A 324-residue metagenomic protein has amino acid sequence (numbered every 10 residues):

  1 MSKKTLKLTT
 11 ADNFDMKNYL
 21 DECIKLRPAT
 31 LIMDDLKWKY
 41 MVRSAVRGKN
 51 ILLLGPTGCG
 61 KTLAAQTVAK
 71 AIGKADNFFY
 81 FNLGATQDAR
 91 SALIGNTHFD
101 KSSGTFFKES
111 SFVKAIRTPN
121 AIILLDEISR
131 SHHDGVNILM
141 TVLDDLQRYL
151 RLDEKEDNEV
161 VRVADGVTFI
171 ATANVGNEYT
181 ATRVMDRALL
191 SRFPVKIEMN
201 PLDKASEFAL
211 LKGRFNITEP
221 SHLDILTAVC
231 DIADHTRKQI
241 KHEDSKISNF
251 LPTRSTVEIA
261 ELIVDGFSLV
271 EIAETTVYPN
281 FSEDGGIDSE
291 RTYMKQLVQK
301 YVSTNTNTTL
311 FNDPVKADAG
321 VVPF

Functional and structural regions predicted by a protein language model:
M1-F324: C-terminal regulatory/interaction module of P-loop NTP-utilizing enzymes
